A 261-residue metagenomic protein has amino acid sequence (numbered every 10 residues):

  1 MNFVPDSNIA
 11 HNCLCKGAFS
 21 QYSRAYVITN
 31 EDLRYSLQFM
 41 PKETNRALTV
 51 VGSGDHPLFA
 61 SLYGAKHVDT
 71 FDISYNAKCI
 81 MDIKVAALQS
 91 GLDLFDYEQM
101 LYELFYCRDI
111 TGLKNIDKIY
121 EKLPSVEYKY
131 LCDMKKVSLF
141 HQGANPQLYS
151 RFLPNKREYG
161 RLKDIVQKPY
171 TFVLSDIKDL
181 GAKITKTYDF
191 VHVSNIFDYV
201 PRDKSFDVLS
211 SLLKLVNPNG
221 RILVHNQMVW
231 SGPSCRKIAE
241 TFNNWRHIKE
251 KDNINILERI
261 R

Functional and structural regions predicted by a protein language model:
M1-E43, I116: S-adenosyl-L-methionine
N2-N8, S74-Q167: Class I S-adenosyl-L-methionine-dependent methyltransferase module
K42-N45, L180-H192: A short acidic, Gly/Pro-enriched loop at the edge of an enzyme's catalytic core that lines a small-molecule cofactor
T44-S53, V68-D69: Conserved class I S-adenosyl-L-methionine
Y188-D203: A short SAM/SAH-binding and catalytic strip from SAM-dependent methyltransferases
H192, P218-W230: Conserved beta-strand signature within the Rossmann-like core of class I S-adenosyl-L-methionine
F206-P218: A short glycine-rich, Lys/Arg-flanked "PGG" loop and its adjoining helix->strand segment in the class I
R236-R261: Core SAM-dependent methyltransferase catalytic element
